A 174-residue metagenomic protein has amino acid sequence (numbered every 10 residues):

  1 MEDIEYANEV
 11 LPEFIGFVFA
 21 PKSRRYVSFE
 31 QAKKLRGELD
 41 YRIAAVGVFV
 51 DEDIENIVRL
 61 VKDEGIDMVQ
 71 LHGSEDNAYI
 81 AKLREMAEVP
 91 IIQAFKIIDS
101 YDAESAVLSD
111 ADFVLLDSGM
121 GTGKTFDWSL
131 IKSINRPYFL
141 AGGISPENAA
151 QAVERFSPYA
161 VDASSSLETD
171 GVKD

Functional and structural regions predicted by a protein language model:
M1-L116, M120-D174: Conserved N-terminal beta1-alpha1 strand-loop-helix module at the mouth
